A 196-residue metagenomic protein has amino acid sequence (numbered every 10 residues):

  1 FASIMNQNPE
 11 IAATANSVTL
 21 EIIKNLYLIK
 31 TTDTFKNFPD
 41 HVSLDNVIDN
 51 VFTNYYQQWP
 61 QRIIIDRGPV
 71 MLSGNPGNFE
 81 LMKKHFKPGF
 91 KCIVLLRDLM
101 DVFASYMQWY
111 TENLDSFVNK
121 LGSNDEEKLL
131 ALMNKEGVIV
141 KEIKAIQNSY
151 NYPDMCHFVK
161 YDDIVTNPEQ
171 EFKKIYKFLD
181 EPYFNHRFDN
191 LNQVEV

Functional and structural regions predicted by a protein language model:
F1-W59: PAPS-dependent sulfotransferase catalytic core
I11, L28, P69-F188, Q193: PAPS-dependent sulfotransferase catalytic domain
F52-G77: Glycine-rich phosphate-binding loop used to anchor ATP phosphates in small-molecule kinases, encompassing both
V196: Short acidic/His-enriched helical or mixed secondary-structure segments at domain edges of catalytic enzymes and some
